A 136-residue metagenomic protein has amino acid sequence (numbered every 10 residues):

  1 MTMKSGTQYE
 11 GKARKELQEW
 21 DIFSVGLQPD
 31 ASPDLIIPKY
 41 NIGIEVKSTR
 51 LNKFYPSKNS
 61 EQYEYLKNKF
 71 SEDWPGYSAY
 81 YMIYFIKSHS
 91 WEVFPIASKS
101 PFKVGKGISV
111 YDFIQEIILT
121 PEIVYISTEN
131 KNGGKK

Functional and structural regions predicted by a protein language model:
M1-L27, H89: Acidic-basic catalytic patches of nuclease active cores, encompassing PD-(D/E)XK and other metal-cofactor nuclease
K4, S78-K136: Domain-level recognition of nuclease-like catalytic cores that cleave nucleotide substrates
E10, E45, Q62: Acidic-residue sensor for enzyme active/binding pockets
L17, L35-I37, N41-N52: Conserved catalytic cores of phosphodiester-cleaving nucleases, focusing on short active-site segments
A31: Beta-rich catalytic cores
L51-F54, P101-K103: A short local loop/turn or secondary-structure capping micro-motif enriched for an aromatic residue
F54-M82: Short, charged, amphipathic alpha-helix that recurs within catalytic cores of restriction-modification and other
